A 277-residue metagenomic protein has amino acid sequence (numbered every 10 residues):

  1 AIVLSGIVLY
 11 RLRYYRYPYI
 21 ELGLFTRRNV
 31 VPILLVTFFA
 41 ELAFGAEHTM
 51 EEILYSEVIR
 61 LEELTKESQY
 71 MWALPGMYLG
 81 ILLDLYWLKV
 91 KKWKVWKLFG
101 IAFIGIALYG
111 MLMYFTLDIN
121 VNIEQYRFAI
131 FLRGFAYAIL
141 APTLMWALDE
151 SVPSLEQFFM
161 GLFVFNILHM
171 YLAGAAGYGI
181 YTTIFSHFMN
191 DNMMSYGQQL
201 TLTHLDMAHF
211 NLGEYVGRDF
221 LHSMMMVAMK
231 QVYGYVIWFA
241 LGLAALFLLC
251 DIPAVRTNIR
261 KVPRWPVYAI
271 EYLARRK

Functional and structural regions predicted by a protein language model:
A1-Y14, A244-A254: C-terminal membrane-cytosol helix-exit motif in multi-pass small-molecule transporters
V8, E47, E51, L140-L144 (+3 more regions): Hydrophobic/aromatic residues in alpha-helical transmembrane segments
R13, W87, Y109-I119, I180 (+3 more regions): Helix-loop junctions at the membrane-solvent interface of multi-pass transporters, primarily the C-terminal
Y17-G23, D191-Q198, V255-P266: Short, Lys/Arg-enriched, Gly/Pro-containing loop segments at transmembrane-helix junctions of multi-pass membrane
Y17-P142: Transmembrane core module of solute transporters
K94, T183-A240: A membrane-interface helix-boundary motif in multi-pass transporters
Y126-T203: Small-residue-rich alpha-helical segments with characteristic i,i+4
L212-K277: Transmembrane-helix exit segments and adjacent C-terminal regions of multi-pass membrane proteins
